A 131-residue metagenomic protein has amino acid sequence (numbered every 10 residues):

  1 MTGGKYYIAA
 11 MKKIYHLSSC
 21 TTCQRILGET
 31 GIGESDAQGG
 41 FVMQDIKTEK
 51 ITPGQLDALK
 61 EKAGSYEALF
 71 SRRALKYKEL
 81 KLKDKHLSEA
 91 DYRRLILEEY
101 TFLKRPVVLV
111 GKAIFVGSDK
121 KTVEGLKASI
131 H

Functional and structural regions predicted by a protein language model:
G3-G4: Residue-identity detector for glycine
Y7-I32, Q38-I46: Local sequence-structure signature of Cys/Sec-based thiol-disulfide redox active-site neighborhoods
S35-D36, A113: Compositionally biased, low-complexity repeat tracts
I46-H131: Thiol/selenol-based redox catalytic cores and closely related redox-interacting motifs
